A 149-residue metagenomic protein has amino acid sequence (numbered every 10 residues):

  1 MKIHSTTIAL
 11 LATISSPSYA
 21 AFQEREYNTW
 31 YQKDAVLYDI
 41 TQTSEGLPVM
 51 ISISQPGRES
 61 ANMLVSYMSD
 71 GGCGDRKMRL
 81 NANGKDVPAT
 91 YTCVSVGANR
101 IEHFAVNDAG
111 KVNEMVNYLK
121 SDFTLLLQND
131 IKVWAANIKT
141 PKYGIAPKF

Functional and structural regions predicted by a protein language model:
K2-A9: Sec-dependent signal peptide recognition, specifically the positively charged N-region followed immediately by
S15-P17: N-terminal signal peptide c-region/cleavage motif recognized by signal peptidases
Y19-F149: A generic "folded-domain core" signal
